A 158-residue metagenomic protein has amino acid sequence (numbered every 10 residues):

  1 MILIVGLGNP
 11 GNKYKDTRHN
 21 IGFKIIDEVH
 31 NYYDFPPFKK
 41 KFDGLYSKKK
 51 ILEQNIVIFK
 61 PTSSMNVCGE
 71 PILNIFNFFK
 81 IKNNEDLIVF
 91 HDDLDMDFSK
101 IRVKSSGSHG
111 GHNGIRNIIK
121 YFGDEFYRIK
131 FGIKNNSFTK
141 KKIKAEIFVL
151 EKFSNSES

Functional and structural regions predicted by a protein language model:
I2-S105, R116, K120, E125-I129 (+3 more regions): Nucleotide and nucleotide-moiety/phosphate-recognizing core
S108: Glycine-rich beta-to-alpha transition loops that act as phosphate-gripper elements at the mouths of alpha/beta enzyme
G111-G114: Hydrophobic alpha-helical segments within soluble ligand-binding/sensing domains
E151-S158: Short, intrinsically disordered, charge-balanced linker/junction segments flanking boundaries in proteins
